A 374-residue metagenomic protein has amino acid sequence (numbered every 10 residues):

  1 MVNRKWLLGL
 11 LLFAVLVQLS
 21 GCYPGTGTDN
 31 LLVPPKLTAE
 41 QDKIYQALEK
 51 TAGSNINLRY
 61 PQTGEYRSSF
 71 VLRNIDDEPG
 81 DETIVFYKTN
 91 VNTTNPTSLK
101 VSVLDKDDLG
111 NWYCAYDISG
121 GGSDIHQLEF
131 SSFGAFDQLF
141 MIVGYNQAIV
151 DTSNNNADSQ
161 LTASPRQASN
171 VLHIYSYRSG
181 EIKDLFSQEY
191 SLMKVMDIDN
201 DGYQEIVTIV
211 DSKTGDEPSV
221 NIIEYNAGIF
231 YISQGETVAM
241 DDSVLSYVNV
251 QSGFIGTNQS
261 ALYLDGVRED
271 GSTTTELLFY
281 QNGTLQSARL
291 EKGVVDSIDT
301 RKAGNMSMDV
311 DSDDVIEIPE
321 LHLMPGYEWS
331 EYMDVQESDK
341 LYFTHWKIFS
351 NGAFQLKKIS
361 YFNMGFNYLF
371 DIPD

Functional and structural regions predicted by a protein language model:
V2-G27: Sec-dependent N-terminal signal peptides of Gram-positive bacterial secreted proteins and lipoproteins
G21-D374: Beta-propeller-forming repeat regions
